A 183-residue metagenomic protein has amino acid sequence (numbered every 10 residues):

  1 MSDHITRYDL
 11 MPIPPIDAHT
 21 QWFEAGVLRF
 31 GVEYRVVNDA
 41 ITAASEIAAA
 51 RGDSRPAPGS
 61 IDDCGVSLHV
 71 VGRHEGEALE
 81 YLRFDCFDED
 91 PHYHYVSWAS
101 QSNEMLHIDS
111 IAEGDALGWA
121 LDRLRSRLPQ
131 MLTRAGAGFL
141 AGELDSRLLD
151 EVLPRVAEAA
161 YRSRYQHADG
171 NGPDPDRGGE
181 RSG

Functional and structural regions predicted by a protein language model:
M1-D9, D109-A116, G183: Solvent-exposed, charged interface segments at domain starts and junctions
M1-P58: Charge-rich, low-complexity N-terminal segments
F30-V32, A120, V156: Generic hydrophobic, helix-prone segments enriched in Leu/Val/Ile
E33, H69, D85: Residues in well-ordered beta-strands of folded domains
A57-L82: Short, well-structured hydrophobic secondary-structure segments
A78-G138: An exposed acidic His-Trp-rich patch
P129-G183: C-terminal charged interaction modules
